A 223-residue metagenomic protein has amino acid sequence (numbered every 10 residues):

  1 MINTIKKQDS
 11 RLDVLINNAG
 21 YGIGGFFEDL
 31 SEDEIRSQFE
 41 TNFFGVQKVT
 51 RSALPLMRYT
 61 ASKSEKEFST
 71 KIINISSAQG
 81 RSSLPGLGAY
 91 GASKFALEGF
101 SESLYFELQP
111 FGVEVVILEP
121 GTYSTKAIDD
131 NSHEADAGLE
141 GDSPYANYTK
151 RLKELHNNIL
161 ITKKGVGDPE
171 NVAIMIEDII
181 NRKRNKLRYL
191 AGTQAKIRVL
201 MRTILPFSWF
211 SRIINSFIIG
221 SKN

Functional and structural regions predicted by a protein language model:
N18-I23: Conserved NAD(P)H cofactor-binding loop of Rossmann-fold oxidoreductase domains
F26-F27, E34-R36: Substrate-binding pocket helix/loop in short-chain dehydrogenase/reductase
E28, G80-G88: Active-site loop immediately N-terminal to the catalytic Tyr-X3-Lys motif of short-chain dehydrogenase/reductase
T50, S93-A96: Active-site helix of classical SDR
T50-R51, E102: A short, exposed helix-loop element centered on a Lys and neighboring polar residues
S77: Residue(s) in the substrate-gating loop at a strand-loop-helix junction that position the organic substrate next
Q109-T162: C-terminal beta-strand-loop-alpha-helix "lid" module of Rossmann-like NAD(P)-dependent dehydrogenases
